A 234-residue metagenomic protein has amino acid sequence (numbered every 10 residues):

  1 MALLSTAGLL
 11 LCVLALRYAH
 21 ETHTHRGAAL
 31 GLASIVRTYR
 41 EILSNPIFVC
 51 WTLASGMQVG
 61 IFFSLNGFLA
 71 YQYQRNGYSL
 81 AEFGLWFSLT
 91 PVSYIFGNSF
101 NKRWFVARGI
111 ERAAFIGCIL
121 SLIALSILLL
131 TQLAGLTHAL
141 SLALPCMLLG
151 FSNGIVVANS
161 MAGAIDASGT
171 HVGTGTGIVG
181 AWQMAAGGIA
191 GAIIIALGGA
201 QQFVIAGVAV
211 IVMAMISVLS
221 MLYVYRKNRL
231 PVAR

Functional and structural regions predicted by a protein language model:
M1-A19: Helix-loop-helix hairpin linking two adjacent transmembrane segments in secondary transporters
L14-L16, A209-R234: Multi-pass alpha-helical transporter architecture, strongest for 12-TM Major Facilitator/SLC carriers used
H20-T52: Juxtamembrane intracellular "pre-TM" segments in multi-pass secondary transporters
P46-F87, S93-I95: Extracytoplasmic gate region of multi-pass secondary transporters
P91-S99, G188: Residue-level signature of mid-helix packing/kink "hotspots" within the transmembrane helices of 12-pass Major
G97-E111: Helix-to-loop junctions at the C-terminal end of transmembrane segments in multipass secondary transporters
E111-N159: C-terminal transmembrane helical hairpin of 12-TM major facilitator-type secondary transporters
M161-Q202, A209-V210: A late C-terminal transmembrane helix in Major Facilitator Superfamily
